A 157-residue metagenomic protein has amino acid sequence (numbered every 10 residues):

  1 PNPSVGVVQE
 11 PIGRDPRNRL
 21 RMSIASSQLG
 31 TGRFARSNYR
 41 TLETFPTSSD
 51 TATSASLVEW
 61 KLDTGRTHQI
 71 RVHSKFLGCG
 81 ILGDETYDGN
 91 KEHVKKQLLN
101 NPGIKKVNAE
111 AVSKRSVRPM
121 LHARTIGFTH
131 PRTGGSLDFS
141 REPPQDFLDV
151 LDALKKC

Functional and structural regions predicted by a protein language model:
P1-C157: RNA pseudouridine synthases
